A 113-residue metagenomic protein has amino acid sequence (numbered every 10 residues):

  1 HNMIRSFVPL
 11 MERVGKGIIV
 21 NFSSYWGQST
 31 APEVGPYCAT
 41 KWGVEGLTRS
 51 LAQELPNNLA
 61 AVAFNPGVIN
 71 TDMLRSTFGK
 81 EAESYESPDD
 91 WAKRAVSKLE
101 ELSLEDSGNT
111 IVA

Functional and structural regions predicted by a protein language model:
H1, Y37, E45: Catalytic tyrosine of NAD(P)H-dependent dehydrogenase/reductases that use a Tyr as the general acid/base
I4, T40: Active-site helix of classical SDR
M11, S29, S50-L59: Active-site-adjacent segment of SDR/Rossmann-fold oxidoreductases
S24: Residue(s) in the substrate-gating loop at a strand-loop-helix junction that position the organic substrate next
T30-C38, S50, T77: Active-site loop-to-helix junction immediately N-terminal to the catalytic Tyr of the SDR YXXXK motif in Rossmann-fold
N57-L59, A63-F64, I69-T71, K80-A113: C-terminal helical subdomain
